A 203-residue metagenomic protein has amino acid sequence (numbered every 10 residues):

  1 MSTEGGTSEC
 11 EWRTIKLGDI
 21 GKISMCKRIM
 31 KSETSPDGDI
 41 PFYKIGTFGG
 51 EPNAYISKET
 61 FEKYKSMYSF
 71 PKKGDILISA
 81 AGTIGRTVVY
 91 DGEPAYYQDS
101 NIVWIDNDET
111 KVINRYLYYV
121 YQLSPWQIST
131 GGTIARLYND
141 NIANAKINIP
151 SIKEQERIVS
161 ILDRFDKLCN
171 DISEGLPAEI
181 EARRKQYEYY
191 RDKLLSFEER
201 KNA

Functional and structural regions predicted by a protein language model:
T3-K27, E179-K185, Y190: Non-catalytic DNA-recognition/assembly elements of restriction-modification systems
W12, L17, I40, D75-L77 (+2 more regions): Short, structured motif recognition centered on aromatic/hydrophobic residues
K16-G21, G92-A95, V103-I149: Basic, amphipathic alpha-helical recognition segments used for DNA target recognition
G18-K31, G46-K73: Sequence-specific dsDNA recognition surfaces
K44, F61, K65-Q122: A short beta-sheet element
A143, S151, K193, F197-N202: Structural preference for solvent-exposed beta-strand-turn elements and adjacent flexible terminal/loop segments within
C169, S173-L176, I180, R184 (+2 more regions): Coiled-coil heptad-register positions
